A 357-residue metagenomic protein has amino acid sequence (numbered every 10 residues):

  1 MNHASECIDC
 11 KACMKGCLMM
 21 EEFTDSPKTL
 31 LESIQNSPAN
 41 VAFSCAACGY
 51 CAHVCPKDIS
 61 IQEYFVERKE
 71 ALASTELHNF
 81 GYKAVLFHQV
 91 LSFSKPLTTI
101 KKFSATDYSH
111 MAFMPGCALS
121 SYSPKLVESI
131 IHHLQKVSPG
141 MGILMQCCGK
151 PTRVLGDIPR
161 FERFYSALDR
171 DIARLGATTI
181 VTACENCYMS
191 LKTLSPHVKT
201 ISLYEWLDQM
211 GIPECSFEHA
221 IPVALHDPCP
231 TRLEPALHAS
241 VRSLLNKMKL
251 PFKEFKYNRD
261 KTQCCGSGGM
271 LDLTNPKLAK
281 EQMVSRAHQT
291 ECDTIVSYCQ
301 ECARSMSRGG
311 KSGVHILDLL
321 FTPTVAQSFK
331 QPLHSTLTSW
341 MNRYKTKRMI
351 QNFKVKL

Functional and structural regions predicted by a protein language model:
M1, C17-S37, P124, R160-E162 (+2 more regions): Short, charged low-complexity linear segments at domain edges
A4, M20-A183, Y188-S195, Q331-L357: Iron-sulfur-cluster electron-transfer modules
C7-C13, C45-C51, G266-L271: Cysteine-cluster motifs in flexible loop/terminal segments that predominantly coordinate metals
V137, L194-V198, M248, G309-S312: Short, structured coil segments at secondary-structure junctions
D169, N275-T294, Y298-Q300: A short, acidic, amphipathic alpha-helical segment used as a generic capping/interface helix at domain edges
H197-H219, Y257-D260, G310-T346: Short, flexible loop segments at boundaries between secondary-structure elements
I212-P213, V223-T274: Redox- and metal-dependent alpha/beta enzyme cores, enriched for Fe-S-associated oxidoreductases and cofactor-handling
A220-L244, T324-L357: C-terminal capping/extension of enzyme domains
